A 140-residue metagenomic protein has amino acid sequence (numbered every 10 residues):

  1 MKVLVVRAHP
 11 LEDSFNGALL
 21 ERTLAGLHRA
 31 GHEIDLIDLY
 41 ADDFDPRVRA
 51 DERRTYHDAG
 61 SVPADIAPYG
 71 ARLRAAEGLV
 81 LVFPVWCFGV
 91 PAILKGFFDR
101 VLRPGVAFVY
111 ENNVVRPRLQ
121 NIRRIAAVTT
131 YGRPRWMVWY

Functional and structural regions predicted by a protein language model:
M1-V106, Y110: N-terminal beta1-alpha1-beta2 submodule of the flavodoxin-like/Rossmannoid cofactor-binding fold
A75, A92-Y140: FMN-binding flavodoxin-like domain, especially the glycine-rich phosphate-binding loop
